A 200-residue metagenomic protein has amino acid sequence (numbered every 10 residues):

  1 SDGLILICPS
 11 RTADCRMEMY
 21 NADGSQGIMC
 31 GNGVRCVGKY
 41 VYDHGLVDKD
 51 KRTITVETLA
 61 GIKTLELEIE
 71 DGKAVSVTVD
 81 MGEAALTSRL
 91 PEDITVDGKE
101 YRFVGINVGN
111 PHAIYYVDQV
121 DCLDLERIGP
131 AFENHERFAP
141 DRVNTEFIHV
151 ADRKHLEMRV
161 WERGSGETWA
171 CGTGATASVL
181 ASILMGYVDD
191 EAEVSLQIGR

Functional and structural regions predicted by a protein language model:
S1-K73, A113-R200: A glycine-rich beta-to-alpha transition motif near the start of alpha/beta enzyme domains, typified by
S10, L59, D80-G82, I106: Structured loops at beta-to-helix junctions and adjacent beta-edge loops in soluble globular domains
I54-V56, P91-G98, V104-I106, A192-V194: Short acidic-hydrophobic surface loop/beta-edge motif
K73-M81: Short, solvent-exposed secondary-structure boundary/capping segments
G82-S88: Ligand-binding beta-strand-loop-alpha-helix segment within the catalytic cores of soluble metabolic enzymes
S88-E92, L125-R127: Short, charged, solvent-exposed linker or helix-capping segments at domain edges/interfaces that act as flexible hinges
R89-L90, G98-R102, F132-E133, N144: Glycine-rich, charged/polar anion/phosphate-binding loops that engage phosphate groups from diverse ligands
T95-C122: Internal active-site segments that recognize and position negatively charged phosphoryl groups and nucleotide moieties
